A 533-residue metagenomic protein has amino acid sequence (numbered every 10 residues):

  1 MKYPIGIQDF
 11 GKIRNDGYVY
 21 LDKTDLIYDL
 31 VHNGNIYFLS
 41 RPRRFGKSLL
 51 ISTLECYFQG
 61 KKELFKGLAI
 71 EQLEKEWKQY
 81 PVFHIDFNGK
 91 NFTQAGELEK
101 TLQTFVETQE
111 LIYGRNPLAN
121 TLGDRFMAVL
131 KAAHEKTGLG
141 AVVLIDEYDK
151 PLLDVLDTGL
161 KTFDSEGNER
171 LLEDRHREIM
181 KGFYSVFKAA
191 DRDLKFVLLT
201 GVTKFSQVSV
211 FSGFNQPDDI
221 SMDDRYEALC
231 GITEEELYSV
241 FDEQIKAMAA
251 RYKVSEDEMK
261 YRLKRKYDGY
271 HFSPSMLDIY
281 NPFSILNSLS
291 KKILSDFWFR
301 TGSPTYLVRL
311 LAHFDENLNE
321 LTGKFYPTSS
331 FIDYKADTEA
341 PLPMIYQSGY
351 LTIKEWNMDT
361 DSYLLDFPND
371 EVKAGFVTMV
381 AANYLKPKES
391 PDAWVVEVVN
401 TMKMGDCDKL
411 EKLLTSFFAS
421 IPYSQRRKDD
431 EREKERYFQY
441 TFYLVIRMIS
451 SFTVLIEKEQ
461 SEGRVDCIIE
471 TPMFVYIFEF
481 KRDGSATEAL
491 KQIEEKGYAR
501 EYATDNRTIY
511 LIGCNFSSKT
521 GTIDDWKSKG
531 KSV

Functional and structural regions predicted by a protein language model:
M1-K434, I449-S450: Phosphate-binding site recognition
R43, K204, T471, K481-G484 (+1 more regions): A short beta-strand motif that forms part of the nucleic acid-binding face of small beta-barrel RNA-binding folds
A133-T137, M448-P472: Active-site metal-binding core of divalent-cation-utilizing nuclease and nuclease-like domains
V142, F474-Y476, Y510: Structural motif
S165-E178, R482-A499: Mg2+/Mn2+-dependent nuclease catalytic core
F183-A190, P343-L351, Y440-M448, Q492-I512: Metal-dependent nuclease catalytic cores in nucleic-acid-processing enzymes, especially RNase H-like/related
F442, V465-R482, K496: Conserved catalytic cores of phosphodiester-cleaving nucleases, focusing on short active-site segments
E501, D505-V533: Domain-level recognition of nuclease-like catalytic cores that cleave nucleotide substrates
